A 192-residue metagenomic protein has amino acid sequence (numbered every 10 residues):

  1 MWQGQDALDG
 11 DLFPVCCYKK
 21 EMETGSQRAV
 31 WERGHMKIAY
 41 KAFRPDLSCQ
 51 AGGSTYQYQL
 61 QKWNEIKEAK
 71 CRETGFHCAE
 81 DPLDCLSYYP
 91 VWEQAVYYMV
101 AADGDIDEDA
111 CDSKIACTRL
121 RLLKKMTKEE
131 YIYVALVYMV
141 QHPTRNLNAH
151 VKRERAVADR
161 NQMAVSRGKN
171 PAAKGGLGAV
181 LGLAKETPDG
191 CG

Functional and structural regions predicted by a protein language model:
M1-G192: Short, glycine-biased loop/turn motifs at secondary-structure junctions and in low-complexity Ser/Thr/Pro-rich termini
